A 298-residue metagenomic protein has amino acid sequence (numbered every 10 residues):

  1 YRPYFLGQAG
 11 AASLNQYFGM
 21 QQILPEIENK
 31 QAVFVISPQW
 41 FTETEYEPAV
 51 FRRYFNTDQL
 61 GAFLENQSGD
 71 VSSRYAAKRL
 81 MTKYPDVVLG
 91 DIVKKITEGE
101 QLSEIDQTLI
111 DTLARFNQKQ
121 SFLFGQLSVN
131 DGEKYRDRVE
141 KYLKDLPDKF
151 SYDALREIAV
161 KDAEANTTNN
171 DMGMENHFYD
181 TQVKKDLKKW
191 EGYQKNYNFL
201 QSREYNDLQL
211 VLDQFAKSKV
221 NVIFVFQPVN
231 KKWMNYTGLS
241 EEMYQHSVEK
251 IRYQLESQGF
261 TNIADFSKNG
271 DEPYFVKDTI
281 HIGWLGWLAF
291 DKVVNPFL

Functional and structural regions predicted by a protein language model:
Y1, S13-Q21, T57, Q201-Q209 (+1 more regions): Well-ordered, non-membrane alpha-helical segments in soluble/globular domains
Y1-V71: Membrane-embedded segments
F5-Q8, S240-L298: C-terminal regions of proteins
E28-Q31, K217-V222, Q258-T261: Loop/turn elements at helix/coil->beta-strand transitions in domains of secreted/extracellular proteins
F34-Q39, Y179-D186, V225-N230, F266-N269: Short loop/turn segments at strand-loop or loop-helix junctions that form parts of catalytic or ligand-binding pockets
D58-D207: Secreted/periplasmic serine-hydrolase-like ester/acetyl group-modifying domain
F178-Y179, K189-G192, P228-E242, V248: Active-site His/acidic residue clusters
F199, R203-D207, Q214-F226: Conserved mid-sequence domains
